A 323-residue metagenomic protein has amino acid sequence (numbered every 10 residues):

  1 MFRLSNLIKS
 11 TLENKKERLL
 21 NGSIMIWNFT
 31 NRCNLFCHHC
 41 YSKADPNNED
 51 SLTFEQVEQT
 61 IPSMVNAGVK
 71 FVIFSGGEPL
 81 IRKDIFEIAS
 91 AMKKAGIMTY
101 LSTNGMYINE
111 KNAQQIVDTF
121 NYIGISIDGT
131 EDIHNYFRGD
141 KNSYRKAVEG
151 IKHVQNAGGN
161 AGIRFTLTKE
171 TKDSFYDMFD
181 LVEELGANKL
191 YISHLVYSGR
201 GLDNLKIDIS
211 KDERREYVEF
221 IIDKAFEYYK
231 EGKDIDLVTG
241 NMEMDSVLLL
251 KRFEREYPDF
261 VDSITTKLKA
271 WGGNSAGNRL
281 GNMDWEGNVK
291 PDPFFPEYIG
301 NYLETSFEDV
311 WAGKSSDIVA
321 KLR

Functional and structural regions predicted by a protein language model:
M1-N47, P62, D259-S263, F307: N-terminal pre-core extensions flanking Radical SAM catalytic domains
S42-S51, P296-I299: Iron-sulfur (Fe-S) cluster-binding segments and ferredoxin-like electron-carrier domains, especially [2Fe-2S]
S51-S75, R82-S210: Radical SAM/AdoMet-radical enzyme domain recognition
D212-S263, N288-R323: C-terminal accessory region of radical SAM enzymes
S263-G272: Short, basic/aromatic recognition patches
N274-N278: Short, small/polar residue-rich loop motifs at catalytic or cofactor-binding pockets
M283-D284: Short, acidic, Ser/Thr-enriched surface-loop or helix-capping motifs
